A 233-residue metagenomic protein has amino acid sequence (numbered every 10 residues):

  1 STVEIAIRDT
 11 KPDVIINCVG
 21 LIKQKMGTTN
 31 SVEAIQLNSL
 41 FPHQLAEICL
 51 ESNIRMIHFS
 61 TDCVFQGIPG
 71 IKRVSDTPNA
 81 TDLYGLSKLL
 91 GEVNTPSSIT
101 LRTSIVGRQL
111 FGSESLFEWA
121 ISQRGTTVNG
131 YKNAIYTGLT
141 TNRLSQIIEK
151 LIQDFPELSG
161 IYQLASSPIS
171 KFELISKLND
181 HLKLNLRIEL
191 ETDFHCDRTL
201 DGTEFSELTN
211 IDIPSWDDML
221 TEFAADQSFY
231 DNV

Functional and structural regions predicted by a protein language model:
S1-L37: NAD(P)H-binding glycine-rich loop region in Rossmannoid oxidoreductase-like domains and their noncatalytic homologs
C18-V19, M56-D62, L101-T103: SDR active-site strand-loop-helix element
L21-K25, V64, G107: Active-site beta-alpha loop architecture of Rossmann-like, nucleotide-cofactor-dependent enzymes
T29-Q44, P78, D82, L86-L89: Glycine-rich NAD(P)-binding loop of the Rossmann-fold in SDR/ketoreductase-type enzymes
H43-N79: Conserved Rossmann-fold NAD(P)-dependent oxidoreductase catalytic core, especially the SDR/UDP-sugar
T81, V93-Y136, T140-K150: NAD(P)-dependent short-chain dehydrogenase/reductase
S145-K150, D154-C196, L200-G202, D231-N232: Mid/C-terminal beta-alpha module of Rossmann-like enzyme folds, strongest in SDR-family dehydrogenases/epimerases
P214-V233: Amphipathic terminal alpha-helices
